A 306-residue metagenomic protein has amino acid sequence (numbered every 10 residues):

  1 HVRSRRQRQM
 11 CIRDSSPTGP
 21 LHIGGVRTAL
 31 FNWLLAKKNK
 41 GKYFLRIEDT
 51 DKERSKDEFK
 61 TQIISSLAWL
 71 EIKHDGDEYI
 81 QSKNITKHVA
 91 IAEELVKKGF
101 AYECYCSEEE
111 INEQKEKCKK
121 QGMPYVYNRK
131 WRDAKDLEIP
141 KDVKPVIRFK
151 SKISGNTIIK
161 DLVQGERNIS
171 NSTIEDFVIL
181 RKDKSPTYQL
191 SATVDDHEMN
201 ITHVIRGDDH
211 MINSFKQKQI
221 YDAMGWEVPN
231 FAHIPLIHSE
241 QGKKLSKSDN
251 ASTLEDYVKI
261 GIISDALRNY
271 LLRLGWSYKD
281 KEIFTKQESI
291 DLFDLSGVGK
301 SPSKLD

Functional and structural regions predicted by a protein language model:
H1-I12: Single conserved hydrophobic/aromatic residue that forms the stacking wall/gate of nucleotide- or nucleobase-binding
S16-G24: Short, glycine-rich nucleotide/cofactor-binding loops
G25-K40: Histidine-anchored nucleotide/phosphate-binding helix
I47-E53, D77-I85, R206-G207: Conserved short loop/turn motifs at secondary-structure junctions
K52-L67, A90-E94, E116-C118: Glycine-rich loop at the start of a catalytic domain that most often binds anionic cofactors/ligands
F59-S82: A glycine-rich helix N-cap at a beta->alpha junction
K98-H233, H238-K247, T253, Y278: Active-site cores that bind ATP or allylic diphosphates and position pyrophosphate for catalysis
I212, M224-D306: Catalytic adenosine-cofactor/nucleotide-binding cores of aminoacyl-tRNA synthetases and other
